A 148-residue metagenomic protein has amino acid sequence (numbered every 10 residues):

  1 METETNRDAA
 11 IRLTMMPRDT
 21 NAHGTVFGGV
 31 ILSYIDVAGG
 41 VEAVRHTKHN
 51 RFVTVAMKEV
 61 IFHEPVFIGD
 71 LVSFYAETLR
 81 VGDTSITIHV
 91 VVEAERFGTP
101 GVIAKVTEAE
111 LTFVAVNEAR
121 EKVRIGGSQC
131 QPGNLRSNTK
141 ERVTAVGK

Functional and structural regions predicted by a protein language model:
T5-I11, F67-L71, L79-K148: HotDog/MaoC-like acyl-thioester-processing domains
I11-L13, P17-R18: A positional/architectural concept
T20-Y34: A conserved, well-ordered hydrophobic junction motif at loop->secondary-structure transitions
V30-H49: Active-site helix/loop of acyl-thioester processing domains in fatty-acid/polyketide metabolism, spanning hotdog-fold
H49-P65: Small beta-barrel nucleic-acid-binding modules, principally OB-folds
E59-I61, T78-V81: Short, charged beta-turn/beta-strand-edge "cap" motif at the junction between a beta-strand and an adjacent loop
